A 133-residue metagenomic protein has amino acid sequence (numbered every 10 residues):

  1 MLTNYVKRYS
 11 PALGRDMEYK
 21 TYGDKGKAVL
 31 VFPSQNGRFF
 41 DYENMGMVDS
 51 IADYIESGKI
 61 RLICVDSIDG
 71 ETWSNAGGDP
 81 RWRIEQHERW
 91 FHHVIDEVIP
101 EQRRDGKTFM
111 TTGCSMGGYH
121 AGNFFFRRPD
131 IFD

Functional and structural regions predicted by a protein language model:
M1-D133: Non-catalytic cap/lid and distal C-terminal segments of serine-dependent acyl enzymes
